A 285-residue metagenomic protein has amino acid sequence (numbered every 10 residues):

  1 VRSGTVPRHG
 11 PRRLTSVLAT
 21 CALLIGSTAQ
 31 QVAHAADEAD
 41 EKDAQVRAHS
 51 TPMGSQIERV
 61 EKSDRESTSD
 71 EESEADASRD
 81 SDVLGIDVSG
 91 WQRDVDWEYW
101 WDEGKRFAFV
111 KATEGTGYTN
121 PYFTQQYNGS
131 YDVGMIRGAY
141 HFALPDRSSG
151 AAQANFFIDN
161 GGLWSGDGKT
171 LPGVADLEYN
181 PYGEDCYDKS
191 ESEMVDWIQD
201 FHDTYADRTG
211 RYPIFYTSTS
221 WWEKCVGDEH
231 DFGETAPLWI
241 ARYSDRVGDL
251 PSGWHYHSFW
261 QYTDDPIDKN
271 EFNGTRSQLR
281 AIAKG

Functional and structural regions predicted by a protein language model:
V1-A36: Secretory targeting and sorting signals
P7-G10, G90, W97-D102, E178 (+2 more regions): Short alpha-helical interface patches
L23, I158-D159, G233: Short alpha-helix boundary/capping motifs
D40-Q92, E98, D231-G285: Functionally critical loop-and-helix segments that line ligand-binding/catalytic clefts of soluble enzyme domains
A77-R208: Substrate-binding cleft of extracellular glycoside hydrolase catalytic domains
G117, D146, W222, V247 (+1 more regions): Flexible, glycine-rich phosphate/dinucleotide-binding loops and adjacent beta-alpha linkers at cofactor/substrate
N120, S218-T219, D268, T275: Alpha-helix initiation/capping motif
K169-G253: Catalytic domains of cell-wall/extracellular-matrix polysaccharide-remodeling enzymes, centered on de-N-acetylation
